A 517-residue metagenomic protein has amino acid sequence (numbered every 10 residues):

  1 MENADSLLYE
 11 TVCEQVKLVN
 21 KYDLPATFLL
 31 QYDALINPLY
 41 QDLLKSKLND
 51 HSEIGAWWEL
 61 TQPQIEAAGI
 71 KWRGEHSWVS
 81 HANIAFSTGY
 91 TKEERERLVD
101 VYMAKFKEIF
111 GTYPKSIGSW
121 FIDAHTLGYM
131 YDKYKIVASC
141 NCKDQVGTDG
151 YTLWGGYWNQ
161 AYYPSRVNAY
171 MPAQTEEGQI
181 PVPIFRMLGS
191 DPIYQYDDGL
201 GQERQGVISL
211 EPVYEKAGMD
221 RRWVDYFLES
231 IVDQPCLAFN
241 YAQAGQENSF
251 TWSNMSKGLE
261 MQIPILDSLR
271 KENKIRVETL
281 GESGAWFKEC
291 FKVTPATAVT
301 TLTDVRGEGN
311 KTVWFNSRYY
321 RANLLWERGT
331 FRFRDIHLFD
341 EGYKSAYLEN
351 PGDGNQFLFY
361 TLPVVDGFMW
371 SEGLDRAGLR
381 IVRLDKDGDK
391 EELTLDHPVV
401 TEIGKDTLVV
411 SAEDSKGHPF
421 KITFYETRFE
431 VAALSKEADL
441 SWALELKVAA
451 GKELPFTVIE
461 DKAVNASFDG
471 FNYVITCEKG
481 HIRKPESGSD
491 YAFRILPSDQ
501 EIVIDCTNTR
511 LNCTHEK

Functional and structural regions predicted by a protein language model:
M1-D50: Active-site beta->alpha N-cap acidic-glycine motif
E2, E10, E14-K17, Y22 (+5 more regions): Catalytic grooves of carbohydrate-active enzymes
Y32-F121, Q179-I208, C236-F250, D366: Metal-dependent polysaccharide deacetylase catalytic core of the NodB/CE4 family, i.e., the active-site-bearing domain
T91-R166, T427-V431, S467-D469: Catalytic domains of cell-wall/extracellular-matrix polysaccharide-remodeling enzymes, centered on de-N-acetylation
Y214-W223, N240-G245, S467-K517: Beta-strand-rich recognition/accessory modules
K288-W326: Surface beta-strand/loop "capping" patches
L324-T407, D414-K416: Acidic-aromatic substrate-binding/catalytic surfaces of carbohydrate-active enzymes
D406-P455: Acidic, contiguous internal or C-terminal segments within carbohydrate-active enzymes that form a structured patch used
